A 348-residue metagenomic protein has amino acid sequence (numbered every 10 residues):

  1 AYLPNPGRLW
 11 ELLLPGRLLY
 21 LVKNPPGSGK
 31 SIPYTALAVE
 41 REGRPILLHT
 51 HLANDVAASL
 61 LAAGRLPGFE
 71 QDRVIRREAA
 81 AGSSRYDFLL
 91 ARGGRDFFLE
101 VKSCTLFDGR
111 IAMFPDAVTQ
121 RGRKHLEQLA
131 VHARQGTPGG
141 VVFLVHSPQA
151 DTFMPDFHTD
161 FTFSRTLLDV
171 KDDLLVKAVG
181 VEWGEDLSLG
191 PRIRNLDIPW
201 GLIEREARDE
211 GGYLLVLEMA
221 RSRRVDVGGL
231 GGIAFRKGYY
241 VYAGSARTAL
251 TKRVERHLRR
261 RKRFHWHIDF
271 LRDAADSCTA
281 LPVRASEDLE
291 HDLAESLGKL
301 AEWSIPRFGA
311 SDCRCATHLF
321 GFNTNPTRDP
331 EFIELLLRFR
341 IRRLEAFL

Functional and structural regions predicted by a protein language model:
A1-W10: Beta-strand/loop nucleic-acid-binding surfaces
W10, E42-I75: Acidic-basic catalytic patches of nuclease active cores, encompassing PD-(D/E)XK and other metal-cofactor nuclease
P15-G27, V181: Flexible glycine-rich surface loops and low-complexity tracts that mediate binding to linear polymers
S28-I46, G190-R192: OB-fold/S1-family single-stranded nucleic acid-binding modules
Y86-D116, L129: Conserved catalytic cores of phosphodiester-cleaving nucleases, focusing on short active-site segments
P138-G140, L144-H146, D151-D209, L214: Non-catalytic C-terminal interaction segments of nucleic acid-processing enzymes
D173-V176, R205, T248-I333: Aromatic/basic micro-patches that form nucleic-acid/chromatin recognition or nuclease catalytic surfaces
N195-K262, L281-D288, T327-L348: GIY-YIG nuclease catalytic motif and its immediate N-terminal context
